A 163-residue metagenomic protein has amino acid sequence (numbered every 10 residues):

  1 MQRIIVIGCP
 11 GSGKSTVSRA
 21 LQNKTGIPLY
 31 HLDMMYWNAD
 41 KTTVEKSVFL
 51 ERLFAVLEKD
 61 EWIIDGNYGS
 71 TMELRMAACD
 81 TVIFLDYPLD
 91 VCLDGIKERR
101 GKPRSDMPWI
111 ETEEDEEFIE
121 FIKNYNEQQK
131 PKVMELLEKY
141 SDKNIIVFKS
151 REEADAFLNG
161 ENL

Functional and structural regions predicted by a protein language model:
V6: Hydrophobic anchor at the beta1->P-loop junction of P-loop NTPases
C9: P-loop (Walker A) phosphate-binding loop of NTP-binding proteins
S12: ATP-binding Walker
S15: Walker A/P-loop
K24, N124-L163: NTP-dependent small-molecule kinase module
P28-V82, Y87: Conserved nucleotide-sensing/catalytic segment adjacent to the nucleotide-binding pocket in NTP-handling enzymes
Y87-Q129: A glycine- and Lys/Arg-enriched "phosphate-lid" helix/loop adjacent to the NTP-binding pocket of small-molecule kinases
